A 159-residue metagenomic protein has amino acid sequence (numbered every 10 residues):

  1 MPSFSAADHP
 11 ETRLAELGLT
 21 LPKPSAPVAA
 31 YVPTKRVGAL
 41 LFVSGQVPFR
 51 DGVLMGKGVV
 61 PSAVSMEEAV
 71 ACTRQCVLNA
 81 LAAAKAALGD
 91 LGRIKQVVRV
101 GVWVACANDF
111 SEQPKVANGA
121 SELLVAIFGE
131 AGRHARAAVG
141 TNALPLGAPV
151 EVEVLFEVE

Functional and structural regions predicted by a protein language model:
P2-E159: Short, polar/acidic, helix-capping and beta-turn segments at strand->helix junctions that line the mouths
